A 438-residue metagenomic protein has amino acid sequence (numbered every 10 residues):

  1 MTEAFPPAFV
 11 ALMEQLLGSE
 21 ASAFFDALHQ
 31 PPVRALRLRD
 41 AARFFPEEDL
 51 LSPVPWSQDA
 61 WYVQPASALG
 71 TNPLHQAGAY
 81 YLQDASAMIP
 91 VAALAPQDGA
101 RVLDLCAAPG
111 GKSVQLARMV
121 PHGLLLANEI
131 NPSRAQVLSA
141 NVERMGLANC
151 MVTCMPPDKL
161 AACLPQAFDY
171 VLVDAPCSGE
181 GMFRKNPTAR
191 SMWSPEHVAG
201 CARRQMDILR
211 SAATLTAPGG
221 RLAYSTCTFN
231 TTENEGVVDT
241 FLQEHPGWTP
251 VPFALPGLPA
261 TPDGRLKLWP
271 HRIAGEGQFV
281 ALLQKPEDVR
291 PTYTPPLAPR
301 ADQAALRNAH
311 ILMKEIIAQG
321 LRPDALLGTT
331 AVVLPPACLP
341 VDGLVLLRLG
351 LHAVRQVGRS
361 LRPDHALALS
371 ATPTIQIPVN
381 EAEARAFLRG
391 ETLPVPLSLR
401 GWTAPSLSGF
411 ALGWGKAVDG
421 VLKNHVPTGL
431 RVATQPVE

Functional and structural regions predicted by a protein language model:
M1-L16, E20-F45, E276-F279, P286-E438: Polybasic, low-complexity RNA-engagement segments
Q97-D98, K159-L172: A short acidic, Gly/Pro-enriched loop at the edge of an enzyme's catalytic core that lines a small-molecule cofactor
D98-A108: Conserved class I S-adenosyl-L-methionine
P109-P121: Conserved SAM-binding loop of SAM-dependent methyltransferases across substrates and taxa, primarily the Class I
V120, T216-P218: Helix-to-beta-strand junctions that scaffold the AdoMet/dcAdoMet cofactor pocket in Class I SAM-dependent enzymes
N128-P165: S-adenosyl-L-methionine
S133, D169-I208, A223, C227-E235 (+1 more regions): Mobile active-site "lid"/loop adjacent to the S-adenosyl-L-methionine
F168, R203, R221-Y224, T228-V332: Class I S-adenosyl-L-methionine
